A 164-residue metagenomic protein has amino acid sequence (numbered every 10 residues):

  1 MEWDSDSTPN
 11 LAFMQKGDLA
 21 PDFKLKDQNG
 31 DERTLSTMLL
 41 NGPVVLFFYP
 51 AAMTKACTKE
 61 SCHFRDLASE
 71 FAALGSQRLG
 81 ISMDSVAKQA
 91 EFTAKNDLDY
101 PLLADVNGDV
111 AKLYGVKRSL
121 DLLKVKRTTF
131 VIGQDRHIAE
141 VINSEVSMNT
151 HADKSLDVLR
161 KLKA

Functional and structural regions predicted by a protein language model:
M1-A164: Chalcogenol-based redox active-site neighborhoods
